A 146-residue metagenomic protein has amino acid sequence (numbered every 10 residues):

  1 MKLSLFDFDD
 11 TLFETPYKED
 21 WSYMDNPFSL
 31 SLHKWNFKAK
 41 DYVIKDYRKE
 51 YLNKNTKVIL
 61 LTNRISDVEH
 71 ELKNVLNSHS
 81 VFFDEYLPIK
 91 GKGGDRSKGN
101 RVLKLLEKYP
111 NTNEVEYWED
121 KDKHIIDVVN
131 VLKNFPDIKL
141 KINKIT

Functional and structural regions predicted by a protein language model:
K2, G99-K123, V128: Conserved Lys-Pro-Asp/Glu-containing loop-to-beta segment of HAD-superfamily phosphomonoesterases, centered on
K2-R96: Alpha-helical substrate-recognition element adjacent to the catalytic core
D46-E50, V75, R101-K104, D127-V131: A short acidic, amphipathic alpha-helical/loop segment
R48-L52, L106-P110, V131-K139: Alpha-helix termini
E50, K54-N55, K98, K139-T146: Secondary-structure boundary/capping motif
V58, S78-F83, E107-V115, D137 (+1 more regions): Compositionally biased low-complexity segments enriched in polar/charged residues
I89, E116-E119, I142-K144: Extended hydrophobic secondary-structure segments that form protein cores and membrane-embedded regions
V102, D122-T146: Active-site or metal-binding loop neighborhoods of secreted/extracellular toxin and effector enzymes
